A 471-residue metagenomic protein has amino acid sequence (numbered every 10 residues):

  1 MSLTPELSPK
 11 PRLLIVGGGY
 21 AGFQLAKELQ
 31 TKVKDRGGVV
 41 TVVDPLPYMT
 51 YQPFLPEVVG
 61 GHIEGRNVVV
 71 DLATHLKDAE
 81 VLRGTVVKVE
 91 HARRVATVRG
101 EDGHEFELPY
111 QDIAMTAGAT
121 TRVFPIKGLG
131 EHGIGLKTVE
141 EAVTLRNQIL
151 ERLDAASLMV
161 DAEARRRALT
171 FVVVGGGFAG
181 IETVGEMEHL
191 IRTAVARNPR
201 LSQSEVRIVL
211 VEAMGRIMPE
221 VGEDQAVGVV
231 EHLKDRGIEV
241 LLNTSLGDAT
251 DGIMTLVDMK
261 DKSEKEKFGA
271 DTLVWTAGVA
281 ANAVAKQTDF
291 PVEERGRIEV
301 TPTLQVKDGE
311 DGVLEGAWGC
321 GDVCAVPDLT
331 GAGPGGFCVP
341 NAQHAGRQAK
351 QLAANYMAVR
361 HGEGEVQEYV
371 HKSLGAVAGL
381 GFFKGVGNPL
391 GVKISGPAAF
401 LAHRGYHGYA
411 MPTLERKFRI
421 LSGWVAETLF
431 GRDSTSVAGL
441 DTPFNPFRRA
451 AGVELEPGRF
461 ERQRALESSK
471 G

Functional and structural regions predicted by a protein language model:
S2-K10, E80-V172, K260-S263, V274: FAD-binding core/adjacent interface of flavoenzyme oxidoreductases
S2-K88, F171, F178-V221, V274 (+1 more regions): Beta1-alpha1 glycine-rich phosphate/pyrophosphate-binding loop at the start of Rossmann-like nucleotide-binding domains
S8, H344, Q348-G471: C-terminal, flexible cofactor-proximal segment of oxidoreductases
V16, L108-G118, L246, F268-G278 (+1 more regions): Short hydrophobic core segments
A21, G118-T121, V184, V279-A280: Short glycine-rich anion-binding loops that position phosphate/pyrophosphate groups of nucleotides and phosphorylated
A79-V95, E188-K307, E363-E365: A Rossmann-like FAD-binding core segment of flavoenzymes
H132-D161, K267-R347: FAD-site-proximal beta/loop scaffold in flavoenzymes
